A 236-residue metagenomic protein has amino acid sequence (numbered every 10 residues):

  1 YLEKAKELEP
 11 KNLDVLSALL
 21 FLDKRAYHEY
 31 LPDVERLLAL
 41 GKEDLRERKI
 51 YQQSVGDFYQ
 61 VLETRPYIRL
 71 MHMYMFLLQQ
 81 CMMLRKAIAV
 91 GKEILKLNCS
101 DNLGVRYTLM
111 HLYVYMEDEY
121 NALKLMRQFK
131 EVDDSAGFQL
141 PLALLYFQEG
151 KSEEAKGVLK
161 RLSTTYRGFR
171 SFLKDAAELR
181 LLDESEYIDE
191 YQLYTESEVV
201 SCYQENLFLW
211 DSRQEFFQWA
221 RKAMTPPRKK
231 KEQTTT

Functional and structural regions predicted by a protein language model:
E3, H28-L31, R85, Y120 (+1 more regions): Residue register within tetratricopeptide repeats
A5-L8, R36-T64, I94-L97, Q128: Flexible helix-coil transition and linker loops at the boundaries of alpha-helical arrays
V15, L70, G104-V105, F138 (+1 more regions): TPR alpha-solenoid repeat register
L19-K24, L78, Y113, Y146: Residue at a conserved register position within TPR or TPR-like alpha-solenoid repeats
K24-H28, C81, M116, E149: Structural motif corresponding to the intra-repeat A-B loop/turn of tetratricopeptide repeats
Y27-L45, L95-C99, R127-D134, Y146-S171: TPR/TPR-like (Sel1-like) alpha-helical repeat modules
L142-T236: Long, ordered, amphipathic alpha-helical scaffolds
